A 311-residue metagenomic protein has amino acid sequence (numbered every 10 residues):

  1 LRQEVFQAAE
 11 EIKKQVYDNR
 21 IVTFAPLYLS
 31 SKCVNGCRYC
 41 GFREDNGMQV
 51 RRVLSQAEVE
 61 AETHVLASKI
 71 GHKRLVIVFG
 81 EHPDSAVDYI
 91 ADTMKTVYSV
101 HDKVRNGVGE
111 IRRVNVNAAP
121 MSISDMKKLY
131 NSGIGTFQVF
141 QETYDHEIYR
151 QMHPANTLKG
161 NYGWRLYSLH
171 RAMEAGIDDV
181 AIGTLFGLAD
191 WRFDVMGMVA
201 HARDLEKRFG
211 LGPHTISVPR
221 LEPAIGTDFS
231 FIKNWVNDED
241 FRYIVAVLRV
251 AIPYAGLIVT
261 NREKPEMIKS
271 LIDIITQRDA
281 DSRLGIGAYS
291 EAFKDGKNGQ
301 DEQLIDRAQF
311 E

Functional and structural regions predicted by a protein language model:
L1, A67, M196, K207-E311: Auxiliary Fe-S-binding modules of radical SAM enzymes
L1-N35: Flexible, acidic/Gly-rich N-terminal and inter-domain linker regions that tether and position cofactor-handling modules
A9, C37, I77, V139 (+4 more regions): Conserved, mostly hydrophobic/aromatic
V22-E58: Canonical Radical SAM [4Fe-4S] cluster-binding loop centered on the CxxxCxxC motif and its immediate flanking residues
L27-L29, E81-P83, A118-S122, T143-D145 (+4 more regions): Active-site-proximal loop/turn and secondary-structure-junction residues that shape catalytic pockets, frequently
E44-A61, L66-A172, D179-I182, G210-S217: Core AdoMet radical
L54-S55, S85-Y89, N156-W164, D190-G197 (+2 more regions): Alpha-helix N-cap and loop-to-helix initiation/capping positions
S122-N131, D178, A189-D204, K264-I274: Catalytic cores of alpha/beta
